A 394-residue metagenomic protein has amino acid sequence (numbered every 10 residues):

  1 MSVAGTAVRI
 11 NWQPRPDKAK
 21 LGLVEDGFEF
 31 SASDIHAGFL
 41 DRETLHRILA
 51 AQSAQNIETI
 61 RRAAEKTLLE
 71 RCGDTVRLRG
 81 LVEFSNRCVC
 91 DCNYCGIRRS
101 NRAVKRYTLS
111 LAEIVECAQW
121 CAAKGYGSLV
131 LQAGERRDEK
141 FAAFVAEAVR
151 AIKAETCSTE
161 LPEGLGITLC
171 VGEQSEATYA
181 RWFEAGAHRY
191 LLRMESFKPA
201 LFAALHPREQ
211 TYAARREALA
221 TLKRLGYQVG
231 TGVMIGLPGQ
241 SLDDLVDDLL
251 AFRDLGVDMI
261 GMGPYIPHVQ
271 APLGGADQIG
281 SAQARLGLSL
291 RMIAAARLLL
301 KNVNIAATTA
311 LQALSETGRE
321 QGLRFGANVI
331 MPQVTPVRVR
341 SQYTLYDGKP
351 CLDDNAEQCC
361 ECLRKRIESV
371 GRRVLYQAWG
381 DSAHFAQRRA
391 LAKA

Functional and structural regions predicted by a protein language model:
M1-A54, A122, R253-A394: Auxiliary Fe-S-binding modules of radical SAM enzymes
F39-V76: An N-cap/entry alpha-helix motif that binds or orients negatively charged groups
L49, R79-V82, R102-K105, L129-A142 (+3 more regions): Glycine-rich, proline-tolerant flexible connector loops at the mouths of alpha/beta enzymes
A64, C92, L131, L192 (+4 more regions): Conserved, mostly hydrophobic/aromatic
G73-E113: Canonical Radical SAM [4Fe-4S] cluster-binding loop centered on the CxxxCxxC motif and its immediate flanking residues
R99-V115, C121-L219, Q228-I235, D258-G261: Core AdoMet radical
L129, R136-E139, G164-C170, Q174 (+4 more regions): Conserved strand-turn element in the central/C-terminal portion of the radical SAM core barrel that lines
Q174-W182, P238-F252, A313-R324: Catalytic cores of alpha/beta
